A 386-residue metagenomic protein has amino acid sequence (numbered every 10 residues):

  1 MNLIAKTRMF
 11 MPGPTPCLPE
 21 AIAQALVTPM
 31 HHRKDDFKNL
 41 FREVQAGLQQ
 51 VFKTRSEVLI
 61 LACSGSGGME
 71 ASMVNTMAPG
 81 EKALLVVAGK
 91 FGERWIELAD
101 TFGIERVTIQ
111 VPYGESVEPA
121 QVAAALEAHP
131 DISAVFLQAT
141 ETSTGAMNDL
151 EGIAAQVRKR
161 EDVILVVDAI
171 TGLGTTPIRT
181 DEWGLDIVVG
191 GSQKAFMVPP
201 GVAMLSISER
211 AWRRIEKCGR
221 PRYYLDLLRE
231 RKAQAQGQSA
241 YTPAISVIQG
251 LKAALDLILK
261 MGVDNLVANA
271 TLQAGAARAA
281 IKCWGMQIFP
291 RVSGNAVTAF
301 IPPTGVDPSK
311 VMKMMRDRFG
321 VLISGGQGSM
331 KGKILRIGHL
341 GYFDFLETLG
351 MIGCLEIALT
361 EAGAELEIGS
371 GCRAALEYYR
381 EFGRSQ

Functional and structural regions predicted by a protein language model:
K6-A62, S66: A glycine-/small-polar-enriched, mobile loop at the entrance of the PLP active site in fold-type I
G13, A25-L26, G65, A99 (+8 more regions): Buried hydrophobic positions in well-ordered alpha/beta secondary-structure cores of metabolic enzymes
P16-C17, Q193-A279, C283: Active-site C-terminal subdomain of aminotransferase-like
R55-L84, A88, G92-I96: Conserved beta-loop-alpha segment that forms the PLP phosphate-binding cup at the N-terminus of a helix
V117-G174: Active-site phosphate-binding strand-loop segment of PLP-dependent enzymes
D181-Q193: Conserved active-site segment immediately N-terminal to the catalytic lysine that forms the internal aldimine
Q287-R318: Conserved PLP-binding catalytic core of the aspartate aminotransferase-like
S329, K333-Q386: PLP-dependent enzyme catalytic core of the Aspartate aminotransferase-like
